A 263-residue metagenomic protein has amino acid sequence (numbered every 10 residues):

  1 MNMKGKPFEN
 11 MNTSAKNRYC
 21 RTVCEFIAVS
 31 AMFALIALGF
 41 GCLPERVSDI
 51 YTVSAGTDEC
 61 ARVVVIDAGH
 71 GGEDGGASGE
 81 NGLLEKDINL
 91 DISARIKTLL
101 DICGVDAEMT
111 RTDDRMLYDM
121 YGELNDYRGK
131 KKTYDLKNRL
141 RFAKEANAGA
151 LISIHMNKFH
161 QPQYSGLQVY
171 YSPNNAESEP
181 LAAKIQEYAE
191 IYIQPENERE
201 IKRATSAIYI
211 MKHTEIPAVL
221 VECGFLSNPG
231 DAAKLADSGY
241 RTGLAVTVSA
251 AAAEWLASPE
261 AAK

Functional and structural regions predicted by a protein language model:
M1-K263: Catalytic-site microenvironment of enzymes that process N-acetyl-hexosamine-containing cell-wall polysaccharides
